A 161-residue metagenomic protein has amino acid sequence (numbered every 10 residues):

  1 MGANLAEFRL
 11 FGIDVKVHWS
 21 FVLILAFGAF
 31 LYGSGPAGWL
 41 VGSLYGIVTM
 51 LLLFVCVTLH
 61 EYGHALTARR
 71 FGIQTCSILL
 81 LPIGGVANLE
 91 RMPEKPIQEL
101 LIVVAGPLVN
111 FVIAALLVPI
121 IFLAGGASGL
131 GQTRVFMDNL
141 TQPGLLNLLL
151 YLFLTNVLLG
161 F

Functional and structural regions predicted by a protein language model:
M1-F161: Hydrophobic transmembrane alpha-helices and their immediate loop junctions in multi-pass integral membrane proteins
